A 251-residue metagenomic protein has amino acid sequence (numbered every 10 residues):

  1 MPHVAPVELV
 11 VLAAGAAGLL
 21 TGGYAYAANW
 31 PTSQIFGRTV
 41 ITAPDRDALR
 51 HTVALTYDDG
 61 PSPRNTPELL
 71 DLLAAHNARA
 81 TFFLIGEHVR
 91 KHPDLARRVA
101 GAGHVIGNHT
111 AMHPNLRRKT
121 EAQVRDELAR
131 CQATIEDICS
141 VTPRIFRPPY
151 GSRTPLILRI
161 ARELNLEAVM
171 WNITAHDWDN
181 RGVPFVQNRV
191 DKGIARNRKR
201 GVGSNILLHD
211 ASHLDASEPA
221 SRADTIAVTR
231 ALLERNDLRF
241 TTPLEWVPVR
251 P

Functional and structural regions predicted by a protein language model:
P2-A28: Hydrophobic alpha-helical topogenic segments used for membrane insertion/localization
W30-N115, E127, T134, C139: Active-site beta->alpha N-cap acidic-glycine motif
S33-A48, A75-H76, R90, E218-P251: C-terminal domain-boundary segment and adjacent tail
Y57, L84-G86, N108-T110, P148-Y150 (+3 more regions): A cross-domain feature marking catalytic cores of carbohydrate-active enzymes and several ubiquitous metabolic/repair
G60-R64, L84-H92, P114-A122, R147-P155 (+1 more regions): Acidic-and-aromatic substrate-binding clefts and catalytic sites of carbohydrate-active enzymes
E68-D71, D94, R98-G101, D126 (+5 more regions): Alpha-helical scaffolding segments of alpha/beta enzyme cores, especially the outer helices of TIM-barrel or partial
M112-P114, A175-H176, S212-D215: A short, flexible beta-alpha/helix-coil linker loop
S152, L158-K199, L238-R250: His/Asp/Glu-enriched short active-site or ligand-binding loop at hydrolase and phosphoryl-transfer sites
